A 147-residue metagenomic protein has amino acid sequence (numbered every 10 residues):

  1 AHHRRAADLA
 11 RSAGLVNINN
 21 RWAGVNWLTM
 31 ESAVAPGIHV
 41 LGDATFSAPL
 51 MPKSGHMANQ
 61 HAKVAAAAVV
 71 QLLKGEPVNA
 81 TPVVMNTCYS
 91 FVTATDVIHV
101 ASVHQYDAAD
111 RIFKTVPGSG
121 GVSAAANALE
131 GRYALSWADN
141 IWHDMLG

Functional and structural regions predicted by a protein language model:
A1-N59, Q71: FAD-site-proximal beta/loop scaffold in flavoenzymes
A1-R5, T87, T93-D96: Glycine-rich beta-alpha junction loops
L9, L72, C88-Y89, S136-I141 (+1 more regions): Generic hydrophobic, helix-prone segments enriched in Leu/Val/Ile
R21-H39, V92-K114: FAD-binding beta-loop-beta segment adjacent to the flavin cofactor pocket
R21-V25, A48-M51, K63-A67, V83 (+2 more regions): Glycine-rich loops and low-complexity Gly/Arg-rich segments that provide flexible linkers or classic glycine-based
T45-V84, S90, V100-A101: A conserved FAD-binding loop/helix module that cradles the flavin
L73-V92, S119-S136: Short secondary-structure transition/capping segments
H99-G147: C-terminal auxiliary extensions adjacent to catalytic cores
